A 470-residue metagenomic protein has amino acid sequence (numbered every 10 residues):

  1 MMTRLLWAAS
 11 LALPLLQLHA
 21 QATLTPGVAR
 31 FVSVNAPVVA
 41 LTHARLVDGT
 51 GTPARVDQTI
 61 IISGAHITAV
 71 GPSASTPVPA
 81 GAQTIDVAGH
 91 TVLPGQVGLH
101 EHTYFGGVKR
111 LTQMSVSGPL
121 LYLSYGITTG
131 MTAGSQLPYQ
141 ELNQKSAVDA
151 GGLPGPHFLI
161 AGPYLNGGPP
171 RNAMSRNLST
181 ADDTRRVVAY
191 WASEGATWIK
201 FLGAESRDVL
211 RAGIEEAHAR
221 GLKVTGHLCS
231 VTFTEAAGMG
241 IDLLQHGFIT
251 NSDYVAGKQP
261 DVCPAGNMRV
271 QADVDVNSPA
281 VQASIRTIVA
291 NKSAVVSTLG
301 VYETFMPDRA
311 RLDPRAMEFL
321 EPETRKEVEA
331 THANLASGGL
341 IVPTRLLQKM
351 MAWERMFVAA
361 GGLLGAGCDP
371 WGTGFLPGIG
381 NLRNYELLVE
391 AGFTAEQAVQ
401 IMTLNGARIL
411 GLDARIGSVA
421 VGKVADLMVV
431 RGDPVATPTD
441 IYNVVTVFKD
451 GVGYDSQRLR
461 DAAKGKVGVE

Functional and structural regions predicted by a protein language model:
L6-Q17: Bacterial N-terminal signal peptides
L18-A22: Boundary at the C-terminal end of the N-terminal hydrophobic targeting segment
T23-G27, F31-S33, P37, L46 (+1 more regions): Histidine-rich, glycine-flanked metal-binding segment
V28-S33, L46-T59, P72-S73, L376-I379 (+2 more regions): Acidic, glycine-enriched loop/beta-strand segments at the rims of small-molecule binding/catalytic pockets
A44, I60, A65, G89 (+14 more regions): Divalent metal-coordination and catalytic microenvironments
H90-G152, R171, R176, D182 (+2 more regions): Metal-associated gating/positioning segment near the N- to mid-region
G118-Y139, G155-P163, S193-E205, I214 (+4 more regions): Divalent metal-dependent hydrolysis catalytic cores, especially in the metallo-beta-lactamase
V187-E205, T250-A391, K466-E470: Active-site neighborhoods of metal-dependent hydrolases
